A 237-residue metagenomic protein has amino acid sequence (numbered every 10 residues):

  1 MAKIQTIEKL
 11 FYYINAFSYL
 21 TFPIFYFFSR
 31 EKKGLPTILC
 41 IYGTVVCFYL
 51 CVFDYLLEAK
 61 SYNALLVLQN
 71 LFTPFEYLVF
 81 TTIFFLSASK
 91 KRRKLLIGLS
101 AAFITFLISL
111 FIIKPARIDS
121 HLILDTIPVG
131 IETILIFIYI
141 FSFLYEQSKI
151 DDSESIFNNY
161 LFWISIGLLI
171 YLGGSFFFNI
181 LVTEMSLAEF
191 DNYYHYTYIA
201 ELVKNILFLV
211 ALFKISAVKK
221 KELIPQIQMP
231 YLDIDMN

Functional and structural regions predicted by a protein language model:
A2-N237: Terminal, non-globular segments
